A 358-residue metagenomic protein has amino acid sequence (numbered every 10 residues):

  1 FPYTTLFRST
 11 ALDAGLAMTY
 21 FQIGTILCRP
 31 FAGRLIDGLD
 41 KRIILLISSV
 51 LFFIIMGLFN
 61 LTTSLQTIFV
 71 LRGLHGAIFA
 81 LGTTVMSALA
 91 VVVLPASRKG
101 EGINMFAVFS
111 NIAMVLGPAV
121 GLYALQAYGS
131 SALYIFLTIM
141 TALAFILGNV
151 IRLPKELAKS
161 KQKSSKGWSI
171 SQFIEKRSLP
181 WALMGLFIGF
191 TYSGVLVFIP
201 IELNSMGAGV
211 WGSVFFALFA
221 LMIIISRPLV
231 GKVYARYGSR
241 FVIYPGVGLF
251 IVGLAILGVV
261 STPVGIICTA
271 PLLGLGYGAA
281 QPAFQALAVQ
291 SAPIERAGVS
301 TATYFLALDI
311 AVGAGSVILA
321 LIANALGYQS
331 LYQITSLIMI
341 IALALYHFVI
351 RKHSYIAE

Functional and structural regions predicted by a protein language model:
F1-L6: Short, small-residue-biased leader/transition segments that mark boundaries at the very start of proteins
Q22-P30, M114-V115, A220-P228, G313: Residue-level signature of mid-helix packing/kink "hotspots" within the transmembrane helices of 12-pass Major
L27-T63: Conserved MFS/SLC helix-loop-helix module at the cytosolic interface between two early adjacent transmembrane helices
C28-D40, S226-G238, N324: Helix-to-loop junctions at the C-terminal end of transmembrane segments in multipass secondary transporters
Q66-L74, G253, V264-L272: Paired small-residue
G73-F109: Cytoplasmic helix-loop-helix junction between adjacent transmembrane helices in 12-TM secondary transporters
T138-K159, L345-I350: C-terminal membrane-cytosol helix-exit motif in multi-pass small-molecule transporters
L153-L183: Juxtamembrane intracellular "pre-TM" segments in multi-pass secondary transporters
